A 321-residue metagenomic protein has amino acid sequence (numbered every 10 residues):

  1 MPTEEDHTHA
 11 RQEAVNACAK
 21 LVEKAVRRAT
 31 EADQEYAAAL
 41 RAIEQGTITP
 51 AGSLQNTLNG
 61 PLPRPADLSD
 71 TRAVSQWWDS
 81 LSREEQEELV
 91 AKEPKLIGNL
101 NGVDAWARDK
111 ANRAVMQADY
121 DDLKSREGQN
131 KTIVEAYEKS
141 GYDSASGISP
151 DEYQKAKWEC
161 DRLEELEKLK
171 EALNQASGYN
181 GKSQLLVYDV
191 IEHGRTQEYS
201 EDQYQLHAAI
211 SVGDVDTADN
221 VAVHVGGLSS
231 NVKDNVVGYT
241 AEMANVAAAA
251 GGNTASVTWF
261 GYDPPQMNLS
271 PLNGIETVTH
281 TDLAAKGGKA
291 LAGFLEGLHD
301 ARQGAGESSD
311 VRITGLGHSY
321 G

Functional and structural regions predicted by a protein language model:
M1-L206, D216-D219: Intrinsically disordered, low-complexity charged segments of secreted bacterial virulence and antibacterial
A37, T71, S75, S82-R83 (+4 more regions): Extracytoplasmic/secreted envelope proteins and their assembly/folding machinery, especially bacterial periplasmic
R41, A248-G251, E296-Q303: Sec-exported extracytoplasmic/periplasmic mature domains
D151-K155, S230-V236, N273-A284: Second-shell loop/turn segments in exported
G178-K182, L186-Q266: Short, surface-exposed "cap/lid" segments of acyl-processing enzymes
N180, G252-N253, Q303-V311: Short helix-terminating capping/connector loops at secondary-structure junctions
V278-A305, I313-G315: Alpha/beta-hydrolase active-site loop
L316-G321: Gly/Ala-rich beta-loop-alpha elbow adjacent to hydrolase catalytic centers
